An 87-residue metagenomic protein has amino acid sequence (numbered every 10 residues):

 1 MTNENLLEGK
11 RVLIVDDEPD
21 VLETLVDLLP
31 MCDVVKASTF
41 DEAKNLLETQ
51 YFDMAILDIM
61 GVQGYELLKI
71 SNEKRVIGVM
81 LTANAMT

Functional and structural regions predicted by a protein language model:
T2, K10-L13, P19-E23, V35-M54 (+1 more regions): Acidic, metal-coordinating helix/loop segments flanking the phosphotransfer/catalytic sites of two-component signaling
L7-E8, P30, Y51, K74: Residue-level preference for short coil/turn positions at secondary-structure junctions
T24-L29: Short hydrophobic helical patches associated with two-component signaling proteins
F40, A55-K74: Conserved phosphotransfer microenvironments
E48-Q50, I70-I77: Conserved phosphotransfer cores of two-component systems
Q63, A85-T87: Conserved phosphotransfer active-site motifs of two-component signaling proteins, especially the receiver
V79-A83: Hydrophobic/aromatic residues positioned on beta-strands within the core alpha/beta folds
